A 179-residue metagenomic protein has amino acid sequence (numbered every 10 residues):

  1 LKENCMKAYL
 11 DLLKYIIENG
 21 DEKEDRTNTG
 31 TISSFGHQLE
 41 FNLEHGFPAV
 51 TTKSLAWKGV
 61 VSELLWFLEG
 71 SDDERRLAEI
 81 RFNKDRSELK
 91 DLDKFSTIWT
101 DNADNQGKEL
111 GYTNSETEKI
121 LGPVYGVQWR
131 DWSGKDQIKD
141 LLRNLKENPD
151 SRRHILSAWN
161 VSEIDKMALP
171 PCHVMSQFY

Functional and structural regions predicted by a protein language model:
N4-Y179: Terminal, non-catalytic protein-protein interaction segments that mediate quaternary/complex assembly
